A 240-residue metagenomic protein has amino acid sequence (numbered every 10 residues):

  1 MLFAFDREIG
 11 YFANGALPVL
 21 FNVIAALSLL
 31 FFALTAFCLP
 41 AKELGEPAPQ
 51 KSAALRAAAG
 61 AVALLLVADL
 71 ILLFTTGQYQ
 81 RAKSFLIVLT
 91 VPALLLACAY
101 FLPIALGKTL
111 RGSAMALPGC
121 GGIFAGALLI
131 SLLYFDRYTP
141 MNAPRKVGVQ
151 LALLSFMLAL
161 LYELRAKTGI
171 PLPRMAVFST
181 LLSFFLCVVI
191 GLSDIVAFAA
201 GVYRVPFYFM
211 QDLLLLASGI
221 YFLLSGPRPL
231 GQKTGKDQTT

Functional and structural regions predicted by a protein language model:
M1-A4, L30-A36, K146-T240: C-terminal transmembrane-bundle signature of multipass membrane proteins, characterized by strong activation on
M1-F5, L30-A33, A59-T76, A99-F101 (+2 more regions): Hydrophobic alpha-helical transmembrane segments and adjacent interfacial helices in integral membrane proteins
M1-S84: N-terminal topogenic module of multi-pass integral membrane proteins
L2-F21, I71-V91, G107-G112, I130-G148 (+2 more regions): Membrane-helix interface and helix-disruption motif detector
I24-S28, L55-V62, L89, A93 (+5 more regions): Hydrophobic alpha-helical transmembrane segments of polytopic
S28-G45, L96-L106, S155-L164: Canonical alpha-helical transmembrane segments
K42-A53, P103-M115, L164-R174: Membrane-interface helix-boundary motifs at transmembrane edges
A114-E163: Short helix-loop boundary/capping segments
